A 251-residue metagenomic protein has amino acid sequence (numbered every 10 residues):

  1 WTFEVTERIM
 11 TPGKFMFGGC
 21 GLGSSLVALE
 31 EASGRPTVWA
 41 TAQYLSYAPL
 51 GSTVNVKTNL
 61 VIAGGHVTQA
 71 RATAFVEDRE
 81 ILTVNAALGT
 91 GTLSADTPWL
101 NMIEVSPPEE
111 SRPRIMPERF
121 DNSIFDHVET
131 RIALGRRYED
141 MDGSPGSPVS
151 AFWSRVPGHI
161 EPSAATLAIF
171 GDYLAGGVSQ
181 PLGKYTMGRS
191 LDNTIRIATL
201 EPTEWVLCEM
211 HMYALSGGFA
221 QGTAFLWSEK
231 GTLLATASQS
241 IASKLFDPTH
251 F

Functional and structural regions predicted by a protein language model:
W1-F251: Terminal targeting signals and extreme-terminal segments of soluble enzymes
